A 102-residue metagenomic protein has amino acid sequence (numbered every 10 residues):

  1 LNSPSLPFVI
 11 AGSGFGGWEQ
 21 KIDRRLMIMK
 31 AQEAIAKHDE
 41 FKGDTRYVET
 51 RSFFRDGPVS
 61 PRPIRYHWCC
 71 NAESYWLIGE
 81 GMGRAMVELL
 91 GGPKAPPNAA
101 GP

Functional and structural regions predicted by a protein language model:
L1-P102: Cell-envelope and extracellular/periplasmic
